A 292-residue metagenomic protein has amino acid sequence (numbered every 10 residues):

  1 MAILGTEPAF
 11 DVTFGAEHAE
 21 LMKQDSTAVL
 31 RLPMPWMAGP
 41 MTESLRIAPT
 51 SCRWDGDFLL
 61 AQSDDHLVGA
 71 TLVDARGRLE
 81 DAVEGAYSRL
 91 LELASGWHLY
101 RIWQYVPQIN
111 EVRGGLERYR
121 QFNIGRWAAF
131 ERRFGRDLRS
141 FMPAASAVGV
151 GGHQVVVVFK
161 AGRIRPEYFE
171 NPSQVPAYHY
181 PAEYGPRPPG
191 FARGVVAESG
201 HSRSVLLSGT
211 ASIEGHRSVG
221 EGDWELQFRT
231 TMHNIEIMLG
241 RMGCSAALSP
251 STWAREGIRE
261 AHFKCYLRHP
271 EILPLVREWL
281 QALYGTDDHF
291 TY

Functional and structural regions predicted by a protein language model:
M1-Y292: N-terminal presequence-like segments and the immediate start of the first folded domain
